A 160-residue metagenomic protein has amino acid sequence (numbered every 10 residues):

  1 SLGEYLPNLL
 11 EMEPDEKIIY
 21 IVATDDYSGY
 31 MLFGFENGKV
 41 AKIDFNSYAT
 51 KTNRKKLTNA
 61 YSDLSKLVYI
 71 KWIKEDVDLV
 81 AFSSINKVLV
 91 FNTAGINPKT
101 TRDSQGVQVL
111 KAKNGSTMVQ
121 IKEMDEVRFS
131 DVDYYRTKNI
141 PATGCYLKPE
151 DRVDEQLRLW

Functional and structural regions predicted by a protein language model:
S1-W160: Short, structured "edge-of-domain" segments at secondary-structure transitions
